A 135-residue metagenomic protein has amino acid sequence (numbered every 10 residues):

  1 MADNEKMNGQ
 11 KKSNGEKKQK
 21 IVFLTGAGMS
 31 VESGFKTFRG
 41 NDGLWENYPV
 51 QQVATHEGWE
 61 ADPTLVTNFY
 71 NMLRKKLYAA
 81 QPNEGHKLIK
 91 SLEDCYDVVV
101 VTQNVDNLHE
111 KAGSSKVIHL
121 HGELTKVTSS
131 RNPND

Functional and structural regions predicted by a protein language model:
A2-D135: Conserved catalytic core of sirtuin-type NAD+-dependent deacylases
